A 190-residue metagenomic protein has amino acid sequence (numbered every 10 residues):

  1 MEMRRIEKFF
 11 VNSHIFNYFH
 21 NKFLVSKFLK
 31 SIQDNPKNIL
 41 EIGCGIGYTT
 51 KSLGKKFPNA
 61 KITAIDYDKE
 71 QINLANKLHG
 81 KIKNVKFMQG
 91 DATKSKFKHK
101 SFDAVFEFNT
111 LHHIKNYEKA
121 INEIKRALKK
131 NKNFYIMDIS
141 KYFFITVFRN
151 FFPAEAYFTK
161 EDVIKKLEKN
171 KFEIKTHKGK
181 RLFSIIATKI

Functional and structural regions predicted by a protein language model:
E2-K22: Class I SAM-dependent methyltransferase Rossmann-like catalytic core, especially the SAM/SAH-binding loop
N17, Y135-I186: C-terminal alpha-helical "lid/dimerization" subdomain adjacent to the S-adenosyl-L-methionine
Y18-N35: Conserved alpha-helix/loop element of class I SAM-dependent methyltransferases that forms part of the SAM/SAH-binding
P36-G45: Conserved class I S-adenosyl-L-methionine
I46-K94: Class I SAM-dependent methyltransferase SAM/SAH-binding core
F106: A conserved beta-strand element that flanks and buttresses the S-adenosyl-L-methionine
N109-T110: Short catalytic micro-motifs in class I SAM-dependent methyltransferases
E118-K130: A short glycine-rich, Lys/Arg-flanked "PGG" loop and its adjoining helix->strand segment in the class I
